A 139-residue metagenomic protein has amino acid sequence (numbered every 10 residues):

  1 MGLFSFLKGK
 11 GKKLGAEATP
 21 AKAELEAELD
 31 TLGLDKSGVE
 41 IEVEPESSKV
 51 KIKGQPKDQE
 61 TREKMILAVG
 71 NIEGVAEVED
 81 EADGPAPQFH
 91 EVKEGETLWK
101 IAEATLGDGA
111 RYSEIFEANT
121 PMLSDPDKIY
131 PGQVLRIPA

Functional and structural regions predicted by a protein language model:
M1, E91-A102, Y130-A139: A short, terminal or domain-edge coil/loop segment
M1-G84, K128: Secretory N-termini
E26, R62, I66, L98-W99 (+2 more regions): Extracytoplasmic/secreted envelope proteins and their assembly/folding machinery, especially bacterial periplasmic
V43, S48-P56, D80-G109, S113: Primarily a LysM-type cell-wall glycan-binding module
A68-P87, S113-A139: Extracellular LysM carbohydrate-binding repeats and other cell-envelope/extracellular binding modules
